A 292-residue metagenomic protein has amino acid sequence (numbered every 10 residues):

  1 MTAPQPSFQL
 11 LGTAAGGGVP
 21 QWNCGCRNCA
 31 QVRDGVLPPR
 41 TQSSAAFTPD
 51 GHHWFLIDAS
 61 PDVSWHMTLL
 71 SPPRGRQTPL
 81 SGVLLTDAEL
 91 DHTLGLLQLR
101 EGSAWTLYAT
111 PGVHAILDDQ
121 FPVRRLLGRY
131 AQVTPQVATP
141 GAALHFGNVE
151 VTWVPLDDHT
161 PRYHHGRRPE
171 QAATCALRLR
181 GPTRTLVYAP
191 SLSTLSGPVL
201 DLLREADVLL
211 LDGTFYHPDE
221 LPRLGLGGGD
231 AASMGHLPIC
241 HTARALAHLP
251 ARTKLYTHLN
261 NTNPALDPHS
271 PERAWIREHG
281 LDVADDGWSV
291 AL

Functional and structural regions predicted by a protein language model:
M1-S60, A142-H145, T152-T160, L179-Y188: Metallo-beta-lactamase
S7, H53, A104-T106, Q132-T134 (+4 more regions): Residues at the starts of beta-strands that form the adenosine-phosphate
A15, L90, H114, Y216 (+1 more regions): Residue-level marker for beta-strand->alpha-helix junctions and adjacent short loops that shape enzyme
V19-A88, L94-G102, R162, L195-L202: Pre-active-site segment of Zn-dependent metallo-hydrolases
L56-S60, P79-D91, A109-T110, V187-L192 (+3 more regions): Active-site neighborhood of phospho(di)ester-bond hydrolases with catalytic His/Asp-centered motifs
T78, G102, A131, G147-V149 (+1 more regions): Structured loop/turn residues at beta-strand edges in well-structured enzyme cores
T110-C175, P182, H279-V290: Metallo-beta-lactamase
A172-T174, T183-T185, S193-G287: Cap/insert and terminal regions of metallo-dependent hydrolase folds
